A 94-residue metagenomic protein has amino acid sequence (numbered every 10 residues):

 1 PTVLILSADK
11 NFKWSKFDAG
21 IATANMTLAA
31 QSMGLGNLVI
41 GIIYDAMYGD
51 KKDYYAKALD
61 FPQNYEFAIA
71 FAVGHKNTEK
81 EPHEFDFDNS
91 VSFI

Functional and structural regions predicted by a protein language model:
P1-I94: Acidic, surface-exposed loops and disordered segments
